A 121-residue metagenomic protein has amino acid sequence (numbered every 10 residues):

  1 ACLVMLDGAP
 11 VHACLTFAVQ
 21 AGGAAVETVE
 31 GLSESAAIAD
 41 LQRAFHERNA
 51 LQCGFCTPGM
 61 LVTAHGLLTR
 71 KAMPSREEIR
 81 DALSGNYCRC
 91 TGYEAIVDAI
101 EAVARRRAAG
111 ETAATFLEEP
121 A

Functional and structural regions predicted by a protein language model:
A1-A121: Signature of N-terminal electron-transfer/Fe-S-associated modules in redox systems
